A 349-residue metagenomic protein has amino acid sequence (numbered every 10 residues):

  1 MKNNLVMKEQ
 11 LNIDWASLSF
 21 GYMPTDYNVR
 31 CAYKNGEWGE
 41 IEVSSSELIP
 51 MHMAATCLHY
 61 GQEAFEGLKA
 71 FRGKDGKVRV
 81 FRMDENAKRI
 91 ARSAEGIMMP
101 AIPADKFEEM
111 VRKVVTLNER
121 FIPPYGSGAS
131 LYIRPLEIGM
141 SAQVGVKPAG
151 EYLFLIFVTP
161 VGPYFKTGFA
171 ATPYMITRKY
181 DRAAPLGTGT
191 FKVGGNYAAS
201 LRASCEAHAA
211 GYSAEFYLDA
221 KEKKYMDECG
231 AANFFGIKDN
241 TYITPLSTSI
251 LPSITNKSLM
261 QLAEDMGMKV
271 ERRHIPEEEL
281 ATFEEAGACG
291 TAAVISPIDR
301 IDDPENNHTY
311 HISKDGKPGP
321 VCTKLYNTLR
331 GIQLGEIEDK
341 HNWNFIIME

Functional and structural regions predicted by a protein language model:
M1-V114, Q143-E349: Helix-start/capping segments and mature chain N-termini
L117, G139-M140: Intrinsically disordered, low-complexity linker/loop segments enriched in Gly/Pro and charged/polar residues
R120-G126, V146-P148: Short, charge-rich binding segments
P123-R134, I138: Extended, Lys/Arg-enriched charged tracts that mediate electrostatic binding to polyanionic substrates
